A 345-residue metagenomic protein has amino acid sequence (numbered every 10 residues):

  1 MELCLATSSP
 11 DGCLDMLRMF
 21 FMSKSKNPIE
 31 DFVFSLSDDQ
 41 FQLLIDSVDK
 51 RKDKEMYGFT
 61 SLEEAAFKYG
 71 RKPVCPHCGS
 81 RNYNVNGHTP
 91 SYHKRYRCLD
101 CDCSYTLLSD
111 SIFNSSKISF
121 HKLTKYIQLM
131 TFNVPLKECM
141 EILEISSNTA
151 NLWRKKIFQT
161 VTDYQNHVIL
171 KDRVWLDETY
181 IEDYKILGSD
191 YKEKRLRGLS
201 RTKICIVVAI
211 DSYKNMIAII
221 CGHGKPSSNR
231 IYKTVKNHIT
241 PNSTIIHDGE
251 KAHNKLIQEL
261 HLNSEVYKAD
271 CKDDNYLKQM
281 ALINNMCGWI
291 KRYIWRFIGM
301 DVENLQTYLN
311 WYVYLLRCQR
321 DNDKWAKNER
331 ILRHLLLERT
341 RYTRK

Functional and structural regions predicted by a protein language model:
E2-K345: Residue-level recognition of single "structural anchor" positions that define or cap local secondary structure
